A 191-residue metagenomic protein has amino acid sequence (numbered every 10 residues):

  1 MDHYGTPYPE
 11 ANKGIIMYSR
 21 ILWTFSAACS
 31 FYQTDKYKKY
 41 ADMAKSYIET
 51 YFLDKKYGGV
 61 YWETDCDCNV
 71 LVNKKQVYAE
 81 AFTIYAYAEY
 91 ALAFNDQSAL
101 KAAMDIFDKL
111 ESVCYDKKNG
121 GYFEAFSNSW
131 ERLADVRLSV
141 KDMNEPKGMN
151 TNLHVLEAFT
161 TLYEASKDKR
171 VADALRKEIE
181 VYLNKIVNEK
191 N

Functional and structural regions predicted by a protein language model:
M1-N191: Glycan-recognition and catalytic cores of secretory/periplasmic carbohydrate-active enzymes
